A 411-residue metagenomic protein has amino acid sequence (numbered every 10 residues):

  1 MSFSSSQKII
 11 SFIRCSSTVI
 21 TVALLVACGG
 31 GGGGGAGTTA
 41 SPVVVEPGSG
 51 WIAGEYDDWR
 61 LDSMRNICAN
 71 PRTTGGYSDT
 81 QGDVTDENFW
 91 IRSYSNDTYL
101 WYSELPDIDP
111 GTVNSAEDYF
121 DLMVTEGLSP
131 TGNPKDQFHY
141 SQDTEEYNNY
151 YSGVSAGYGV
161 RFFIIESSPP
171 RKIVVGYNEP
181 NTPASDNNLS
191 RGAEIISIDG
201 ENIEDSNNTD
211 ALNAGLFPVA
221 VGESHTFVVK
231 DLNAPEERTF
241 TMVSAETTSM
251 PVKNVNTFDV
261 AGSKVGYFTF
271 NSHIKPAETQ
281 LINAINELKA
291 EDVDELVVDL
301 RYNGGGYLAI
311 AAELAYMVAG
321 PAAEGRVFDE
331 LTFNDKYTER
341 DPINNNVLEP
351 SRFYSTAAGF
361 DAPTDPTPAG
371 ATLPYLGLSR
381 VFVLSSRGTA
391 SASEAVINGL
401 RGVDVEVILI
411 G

Functional and structural regions predicted by a protein language model:
M1-S11: N-terminal secretory signal peptides that target proteins for export/translocation
I9-T21: Sec-dependent N-terminal signal peptides
L24-A27: C-terminal motif of bacterial Sec signal peptides marking the signal peptidase cleavage site
G32-L296, Y302-G304, A309-I310, M317-A323: Flexible, low-complexity junctional segments that flank or bridge functional domains
P251, G306-R380: Gly/Ser/Thr-rich loop/hinge elements
L376-A390, E394-N398: A conserved active-site cap/scaffold subdomain adjacent to cofactor or substrate pockets
A390, V403-G411: Short, well-structured beta-strand/strand-turn elements
